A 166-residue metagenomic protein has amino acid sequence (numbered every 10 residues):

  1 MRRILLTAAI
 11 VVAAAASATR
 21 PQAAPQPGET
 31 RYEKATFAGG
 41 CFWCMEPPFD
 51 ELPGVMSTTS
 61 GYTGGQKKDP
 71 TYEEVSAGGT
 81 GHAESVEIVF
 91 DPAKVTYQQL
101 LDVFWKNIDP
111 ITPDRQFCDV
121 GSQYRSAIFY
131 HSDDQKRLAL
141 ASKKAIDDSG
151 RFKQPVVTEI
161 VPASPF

Functional and structural regions predicted by a protein language model:
R2-I4, A13-F166: Flexible coil/turn and secondary-structure edge motifs
A9-V11: Structure-specific DNA junction-binding interface
